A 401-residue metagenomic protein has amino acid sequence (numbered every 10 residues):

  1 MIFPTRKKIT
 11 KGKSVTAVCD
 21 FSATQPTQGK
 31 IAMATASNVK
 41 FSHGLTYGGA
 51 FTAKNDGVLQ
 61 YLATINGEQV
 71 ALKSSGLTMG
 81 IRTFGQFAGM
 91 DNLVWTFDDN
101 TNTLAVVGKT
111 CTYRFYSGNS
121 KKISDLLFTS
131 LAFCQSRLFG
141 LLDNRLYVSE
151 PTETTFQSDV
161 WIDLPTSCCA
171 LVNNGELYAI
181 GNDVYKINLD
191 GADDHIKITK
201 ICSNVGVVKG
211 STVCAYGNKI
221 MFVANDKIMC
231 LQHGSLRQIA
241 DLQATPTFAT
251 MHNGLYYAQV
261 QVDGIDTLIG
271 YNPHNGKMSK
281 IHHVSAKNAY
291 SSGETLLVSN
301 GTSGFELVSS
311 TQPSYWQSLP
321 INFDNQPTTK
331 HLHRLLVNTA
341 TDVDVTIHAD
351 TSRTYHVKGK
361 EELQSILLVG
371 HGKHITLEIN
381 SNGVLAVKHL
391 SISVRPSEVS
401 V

Functional and structural regions predicted by a protein language model:
M1-D98, V207-S211, N218-K219, D226-V401: Beta-sheet repeat architectures centered on beta-propellers
T27, N102-A105, D143-N144, N182 (+1 more regions): Short low-complexity stretches enriched in small and charged residues
A50-D56, R82-M90, N119-M251: Beta-propeller and closely related beta-pinwheel folds
T78, C111-F115, R145-T155, V184-L189 (+2 more regions): Short beta-strand segments and strand-loop junctions that repeat across beta-rich extracellular domains
G89-L93, N100-T101, G108, C134: Generic hydrophobic, aliphatic-rich segments that mediate packing or membrane embedding
D99-N119: Hydrophobic or amphipathic alpha-helical targeting/insertion segments
